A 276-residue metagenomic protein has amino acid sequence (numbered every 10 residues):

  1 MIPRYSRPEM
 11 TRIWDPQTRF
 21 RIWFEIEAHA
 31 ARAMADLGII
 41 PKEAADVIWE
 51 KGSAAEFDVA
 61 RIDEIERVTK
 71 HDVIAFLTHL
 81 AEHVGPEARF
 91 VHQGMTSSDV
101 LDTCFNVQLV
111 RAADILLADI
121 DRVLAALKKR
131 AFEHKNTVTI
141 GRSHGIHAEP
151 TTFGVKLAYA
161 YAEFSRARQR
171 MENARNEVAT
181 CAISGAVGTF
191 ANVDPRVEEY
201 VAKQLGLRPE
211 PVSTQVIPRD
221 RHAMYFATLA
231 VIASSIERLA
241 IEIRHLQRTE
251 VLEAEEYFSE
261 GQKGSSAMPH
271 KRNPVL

Functional and structural regions predicted by a protein language model:
M1-S184, F190, D194-Y200, P209 (+2 more regions): A helix-coil-helix interface module used to build multimeric assemblies and to scaffold catalytic/cofactor sites
E198-L276: Acidic, glycine-rich loop-and-beta core segments that form the ion-binding/anion-interacting portion of active sites
